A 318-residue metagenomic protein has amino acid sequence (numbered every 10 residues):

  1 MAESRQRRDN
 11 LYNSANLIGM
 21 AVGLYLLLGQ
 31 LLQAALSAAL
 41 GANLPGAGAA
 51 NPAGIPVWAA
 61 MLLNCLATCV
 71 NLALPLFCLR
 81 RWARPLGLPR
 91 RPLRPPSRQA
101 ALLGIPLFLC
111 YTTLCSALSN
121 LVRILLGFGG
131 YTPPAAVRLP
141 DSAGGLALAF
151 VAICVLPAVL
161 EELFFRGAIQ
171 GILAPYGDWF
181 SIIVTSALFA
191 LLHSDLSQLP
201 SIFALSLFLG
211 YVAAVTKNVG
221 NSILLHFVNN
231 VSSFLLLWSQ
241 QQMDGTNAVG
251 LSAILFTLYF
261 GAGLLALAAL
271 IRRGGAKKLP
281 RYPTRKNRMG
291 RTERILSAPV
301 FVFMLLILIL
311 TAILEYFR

Functional and structural regions predicted by a protein language model:
M1-R5, P75-Q99, A187-S197, W238-Q241: Cytoplasmic juxtamembrane interface segments
A2-L24, G54-A59, P85-S116, P280-I307: Interfacial transmembrane-helix boundary/kink motif in multi-pass membrane proteins
N10-S14, A47-L63, V137-A143, W238-L258 (+1 more regions): Membrane-interface segments at the starts/ends of alpha-helical transmembrane spans
A15-L31, A35, A39, C65-L74 (+10 more regions): Hydrophobic, lipid-facing residues on alpha-helical transmembrane segments of integral membrane proteins
Y25-R81, L251-L258: Alpha-helical transmembrane segments in multi-pass membrane proteins
S37-G46, L76-L88, N120-F128, S194 (+3 more regions): Transmembrane helix-loop junctions in multipass membrane proteins, especially transporters and channels
A39-A60, L88-L160, I313-R318: Juxtamembrane helix-loop-helix connectors linking adjacent transmembrane helices in multi-pass membrane enzymes
G144-F317: Transmembrane helix-loop-helix hairpins at the membrane interface of multi-pass integral membrane proteins
